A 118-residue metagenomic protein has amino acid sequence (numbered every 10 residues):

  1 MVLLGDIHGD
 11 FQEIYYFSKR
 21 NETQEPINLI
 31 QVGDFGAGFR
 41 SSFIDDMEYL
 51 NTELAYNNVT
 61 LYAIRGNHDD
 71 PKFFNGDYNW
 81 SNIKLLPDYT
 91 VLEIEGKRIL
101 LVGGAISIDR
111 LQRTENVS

Functional and structural regions predicted by a protein language model:
M1: Conserved P-loop NTPase mechanochemical-coupling segment
L4, G9-I94: Core catalytic region of metal-dependent phosphoesterases/phosphodiesterases, especially metallo-beta-lactamase-like
K97-S118: Active-site-proximal loop/helix segment associated with metal-binding centers of metalloenzymes
